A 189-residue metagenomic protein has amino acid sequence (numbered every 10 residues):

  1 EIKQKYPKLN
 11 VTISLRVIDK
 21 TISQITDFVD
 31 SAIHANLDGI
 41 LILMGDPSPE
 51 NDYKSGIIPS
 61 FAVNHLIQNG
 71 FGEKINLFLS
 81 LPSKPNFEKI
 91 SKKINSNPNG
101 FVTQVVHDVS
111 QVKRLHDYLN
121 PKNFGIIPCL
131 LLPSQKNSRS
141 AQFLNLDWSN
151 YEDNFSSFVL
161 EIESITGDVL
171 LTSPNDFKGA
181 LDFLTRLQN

Functional and structural regions predicted by a protein language model:
E1-K5, K20-D27, D46-Q68, N86-E88 (+2 more regions): Active-site-adjacent beta->alpha loops and helix N-cap segments on the catalytic face of soluble alpha/beta enzymes
E1-K8, V29-L37, I67-G72, I94-N95 (+2 more regions): Acidic (Asp/Glu)-rich catalytic clusters
V11-L15, I40-I42, I75-L81, I94 (+3 more regions): Hydrophobic faces of well-ordered beta-strands that scaffold small-molecule active sites in alpha/beta enzyme cores
V11-S23, I75-N86, Q142-D153: Active-site mouth loops of central-metabolism enzymes
I22-D30, S83-K93, Y151-E161: Short, acidic/polar
G39-P49, S96-Q111, I165-D176: Glycine-rich phosphate-binding active-site loops on the catalytic face of alpha/beta enzymes
N123-G167: Catalytic-face loop-and-helix region of soluble metabolic enzyme cores
V159-Q188: C-terminal extensions of enzymes
